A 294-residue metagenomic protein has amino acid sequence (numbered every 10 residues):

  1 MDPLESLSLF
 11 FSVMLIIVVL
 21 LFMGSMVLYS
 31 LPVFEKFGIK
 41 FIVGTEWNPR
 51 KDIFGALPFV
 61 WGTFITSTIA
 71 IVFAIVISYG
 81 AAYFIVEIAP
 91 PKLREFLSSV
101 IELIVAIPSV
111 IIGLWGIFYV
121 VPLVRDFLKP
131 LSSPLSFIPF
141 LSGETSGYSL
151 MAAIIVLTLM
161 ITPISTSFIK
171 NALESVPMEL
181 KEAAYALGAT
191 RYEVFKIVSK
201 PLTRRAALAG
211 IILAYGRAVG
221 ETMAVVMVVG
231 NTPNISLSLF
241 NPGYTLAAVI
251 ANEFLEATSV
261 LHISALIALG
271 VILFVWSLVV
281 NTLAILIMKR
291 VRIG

Functional and structural regions predicted by a protein language model:
M1-S12, A284-G294: Transmembrane alpha-helical segments of polytopic membrane transport and secretion proteins
M1-S6, L28-A70, P90-P91, G143 (+1 more regions): Periplasmic/extracellular loop-to-transmembrane helix junction in inner-membrane transport proteins
F11-L28: N-terminal signal-anchor transmembrane alpha helix
E35-F54, L114-L159: Membrane-interfacial helix termini and adjacent extracytoplasmic/periplasmic loops of multi-pass transporters
W61-T66, A70, A74, A82 (+6 more regions): Alpha-helical transmembrane segments in multi-pass membrane proteins
A70-I101, L114, S132, A284-K289: Transmembrane-helix boundary motif in ABC transporter permease subunits
V100-L103, I107, I111, S165-I169 (+3 more regions): Transmembrane alpha-helices
V225-F274: Interhelical loop and adjacent transmembrane-helix boundary motif in polytopic membrane transport permeases
